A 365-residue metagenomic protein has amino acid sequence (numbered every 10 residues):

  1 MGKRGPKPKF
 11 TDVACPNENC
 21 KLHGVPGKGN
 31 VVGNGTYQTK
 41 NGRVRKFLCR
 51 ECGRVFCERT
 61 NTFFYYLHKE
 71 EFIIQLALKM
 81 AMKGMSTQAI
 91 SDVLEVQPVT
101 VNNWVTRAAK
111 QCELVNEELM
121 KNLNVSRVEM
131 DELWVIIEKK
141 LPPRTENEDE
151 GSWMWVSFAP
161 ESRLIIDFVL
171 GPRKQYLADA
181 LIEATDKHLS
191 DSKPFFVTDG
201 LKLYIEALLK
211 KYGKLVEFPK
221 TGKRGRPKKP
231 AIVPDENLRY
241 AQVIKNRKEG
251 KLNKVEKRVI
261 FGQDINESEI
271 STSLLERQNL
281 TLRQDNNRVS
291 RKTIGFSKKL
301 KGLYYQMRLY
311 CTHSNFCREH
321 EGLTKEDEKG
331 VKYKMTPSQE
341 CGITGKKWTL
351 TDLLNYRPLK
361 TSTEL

Functional and structural regions predicted by a protein language model:
M1-L365: Residue-level recognition of single "structural anchor" positions that define or cap local secondary structure
